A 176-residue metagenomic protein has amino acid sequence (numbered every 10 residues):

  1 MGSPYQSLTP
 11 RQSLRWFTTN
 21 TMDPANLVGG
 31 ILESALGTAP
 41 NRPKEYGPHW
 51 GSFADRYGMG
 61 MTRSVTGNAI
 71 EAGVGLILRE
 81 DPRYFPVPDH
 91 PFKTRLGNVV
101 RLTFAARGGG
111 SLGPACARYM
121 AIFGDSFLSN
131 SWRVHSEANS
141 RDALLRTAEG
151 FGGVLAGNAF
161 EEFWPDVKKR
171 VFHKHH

Functional and structural regions predicted by a protein language model:
M1-R56, D89-G110, R133-V134, E161-H176: N-terminal targeting leaders of membrane proteins
R15-P40, Y57-I77, C116-R133, L144-F163: Hydrophobic alpha-helical membrane-anchor/signal-helix detector
P82-P86, H90, R101-H176: Membrane-interacting alpha-helical segments
